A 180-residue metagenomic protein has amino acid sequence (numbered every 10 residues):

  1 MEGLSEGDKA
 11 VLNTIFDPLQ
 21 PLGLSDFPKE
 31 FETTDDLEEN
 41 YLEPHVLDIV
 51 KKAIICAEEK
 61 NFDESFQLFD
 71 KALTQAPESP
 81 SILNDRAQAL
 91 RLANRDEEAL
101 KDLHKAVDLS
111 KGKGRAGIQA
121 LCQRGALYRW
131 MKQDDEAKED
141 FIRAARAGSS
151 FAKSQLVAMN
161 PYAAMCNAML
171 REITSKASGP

Functional and structural regions predicted by a protein language model:
M1-P180: Alpha-helical tetratricopeptide repeat
